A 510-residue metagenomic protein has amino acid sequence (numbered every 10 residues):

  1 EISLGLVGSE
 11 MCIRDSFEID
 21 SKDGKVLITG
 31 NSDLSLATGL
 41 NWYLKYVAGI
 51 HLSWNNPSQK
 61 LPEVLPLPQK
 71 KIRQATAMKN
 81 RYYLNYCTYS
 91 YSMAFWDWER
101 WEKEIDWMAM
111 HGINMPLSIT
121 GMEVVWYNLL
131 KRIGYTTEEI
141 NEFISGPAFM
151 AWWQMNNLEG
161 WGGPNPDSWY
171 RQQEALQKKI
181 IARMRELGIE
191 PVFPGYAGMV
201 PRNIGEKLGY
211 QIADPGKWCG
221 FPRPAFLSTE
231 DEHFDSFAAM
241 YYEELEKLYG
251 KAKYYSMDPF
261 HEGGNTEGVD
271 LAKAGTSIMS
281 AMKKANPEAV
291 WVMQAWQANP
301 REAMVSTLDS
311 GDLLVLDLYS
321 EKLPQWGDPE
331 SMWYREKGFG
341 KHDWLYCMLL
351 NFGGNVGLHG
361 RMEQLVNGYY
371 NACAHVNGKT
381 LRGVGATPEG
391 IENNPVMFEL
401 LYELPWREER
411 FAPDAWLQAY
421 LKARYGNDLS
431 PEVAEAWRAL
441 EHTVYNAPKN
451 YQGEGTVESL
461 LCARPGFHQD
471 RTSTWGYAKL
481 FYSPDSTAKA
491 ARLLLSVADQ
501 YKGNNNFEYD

Functional and structural regions predicted by a protein language model:
I2-C12, L314-L318: Short, small-residue-biased leader/transition segments that mark boundaries at the very start of proteins
E10, R14-K22: N-terminal regions that are enriched for targeting/export leaders and immediately downstream pro/stem segments
D23-K70, A75: Extended acidic/polar, glycine-enriched regions that form or flank non-catalytic beta-rich accessory modules
K25-G30, S90-F95, D167-S168: Second-shell loop/turn segments in exported
H51, N55-L65, L84-T88, A109 (+3 more regions): Catalytic-core regions of glycoside hydrolase
I72-R73, W96-E99: Catalytic and substrate-binding clefts that recognize carbohydrates or anionic sugar/phosphate headgroups
M78-D97, M108: Active-site-adjacent substrate/metal-binding segments within catalytic domains of carbohydrate-active enzymes
N505-D510: Long mid-to-C-terminal assembly/interaction modules of large eukaryotic proteins
